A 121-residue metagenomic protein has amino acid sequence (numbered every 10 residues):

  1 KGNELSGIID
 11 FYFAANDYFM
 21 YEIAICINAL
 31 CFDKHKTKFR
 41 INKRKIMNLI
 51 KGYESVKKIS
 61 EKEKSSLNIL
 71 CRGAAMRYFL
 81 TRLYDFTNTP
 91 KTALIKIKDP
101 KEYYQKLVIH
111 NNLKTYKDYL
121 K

Functional and structural regions predicted by a protein language model:
K1-Y21: Active-site acidic catalytic loop and adjacent metal/ATP-binding pocket of ATP-dependent phosphoryl transfer enzymes
E4, I8, I50-E61: Short amphipathic alpha-helical segments and their helix-coil junctions
F13, D17, K43, I97-P100: Short, conserved loop/turn and helix-capping segments at secondary-structure boundaries that abut family-defining
A15, C71-R72: Secondary-structure capping and boundary motifs in well-ordered enzyme cores
M20-K57, A74-P90: Active-site activation/catalytic loop segments of kinase-like enzymes and analogous catalytic loops in related
D33, I59, L113-Y116: A general structural signal for well-ordered secondary-structure junctions
E61-C71: All-alpha amphipathic helical-bundle segments outside canonical DNA-binding/catalytic cores that form hydrophobic
Y78-K121: ATP/Mg2+ or Mg2+-diphosphate-binding catalytic cores that bind nucleotide phosphates or diphosphates via glycine-rich
